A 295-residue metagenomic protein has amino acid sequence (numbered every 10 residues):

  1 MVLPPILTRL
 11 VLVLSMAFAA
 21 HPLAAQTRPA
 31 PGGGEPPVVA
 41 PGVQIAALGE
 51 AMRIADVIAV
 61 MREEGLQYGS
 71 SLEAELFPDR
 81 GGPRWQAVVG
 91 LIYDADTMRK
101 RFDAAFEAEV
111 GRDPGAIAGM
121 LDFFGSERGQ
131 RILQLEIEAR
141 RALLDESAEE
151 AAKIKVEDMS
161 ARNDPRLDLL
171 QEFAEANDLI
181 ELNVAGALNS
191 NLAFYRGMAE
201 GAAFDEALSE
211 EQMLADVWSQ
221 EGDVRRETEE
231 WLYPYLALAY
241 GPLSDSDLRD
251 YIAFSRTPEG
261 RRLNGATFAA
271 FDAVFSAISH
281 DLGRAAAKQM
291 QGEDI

Functional and structural regions predicted by a protein language model:
M1-V11: Bacterial N-terminal signal peptides that target proteins for export
R9-A19: Bacterial N-terminal signal peptides
M16, L23-L48, F173, M213-A215 (+1 more regions): Compositionally biased, proline/threonine/alanine/serine-rich low-complexity intrinsically disordered stretches
T27-E146, L282: N-terminal Sec/ER secretory leader and immediately downstream segment of secreted/extracellular precursors
V43, A47, T97, R101 (+12 more regions): Extracytoplasmic/secreted proteins, especially bacterial periplasmic and envelope-associated proteins
F123, L135-E136, A176, F254 (+2 more regions): Short acidic/histidine-centered micro-motifs embedded in hydrophobic/aromatic stretches that mark compact functional
R140-G241: Extended amphipathic alpha-helical interaction segments
L214, G222-I295: A cross-kingdom marker for long, charged
